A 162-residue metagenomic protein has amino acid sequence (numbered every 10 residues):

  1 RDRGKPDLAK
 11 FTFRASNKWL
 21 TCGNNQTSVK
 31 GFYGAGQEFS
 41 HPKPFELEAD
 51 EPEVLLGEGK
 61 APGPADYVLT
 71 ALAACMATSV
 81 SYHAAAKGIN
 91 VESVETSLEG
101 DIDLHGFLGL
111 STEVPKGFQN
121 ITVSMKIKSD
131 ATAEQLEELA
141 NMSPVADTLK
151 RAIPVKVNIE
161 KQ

Functional and structural regions predicted by a protein language model:
R1-T70, Y82-Q162: Extended beta-strand/beta-hairpin segments
L72-M76: Alpha-helical metal-binding/catalytic segments enriched in His/Glu/Asp
S79: Conserved phosphate/anionic-ligand binding catalytic regions in large, soluble enzymes, centered on
